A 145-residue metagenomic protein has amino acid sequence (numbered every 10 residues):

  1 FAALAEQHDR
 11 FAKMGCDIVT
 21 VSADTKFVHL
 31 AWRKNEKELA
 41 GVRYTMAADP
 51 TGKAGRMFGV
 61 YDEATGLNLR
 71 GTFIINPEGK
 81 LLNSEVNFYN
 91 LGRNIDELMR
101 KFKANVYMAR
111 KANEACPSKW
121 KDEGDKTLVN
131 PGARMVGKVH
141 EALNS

Functional and structural regions predicted by a protein language model:
F1-S145: Chalcogenol-based redox active-site neighborhoods
